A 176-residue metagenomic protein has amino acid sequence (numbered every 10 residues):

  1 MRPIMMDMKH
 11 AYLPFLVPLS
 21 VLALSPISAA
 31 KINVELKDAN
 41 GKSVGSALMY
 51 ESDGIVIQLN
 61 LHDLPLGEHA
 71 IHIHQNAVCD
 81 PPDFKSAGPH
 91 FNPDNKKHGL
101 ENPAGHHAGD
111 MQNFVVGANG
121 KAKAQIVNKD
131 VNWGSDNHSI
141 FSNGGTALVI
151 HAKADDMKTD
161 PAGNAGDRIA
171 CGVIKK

Functional and structural regions predicted by a protein language model:
M5-F15: Bacterial N-terminal signal peptides that target proteins for export
P14-A23: Bacterial N-terminal signal peptides
L24-K176: N-terminal leader/targeting pre-sequences
